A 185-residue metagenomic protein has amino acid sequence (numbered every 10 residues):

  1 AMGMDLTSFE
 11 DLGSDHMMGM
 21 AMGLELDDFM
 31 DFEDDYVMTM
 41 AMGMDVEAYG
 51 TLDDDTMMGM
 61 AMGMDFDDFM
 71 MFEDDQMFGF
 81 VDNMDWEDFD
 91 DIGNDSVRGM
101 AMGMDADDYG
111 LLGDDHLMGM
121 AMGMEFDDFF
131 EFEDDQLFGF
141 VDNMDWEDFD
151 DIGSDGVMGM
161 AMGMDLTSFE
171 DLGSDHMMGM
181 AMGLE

Functional and structural regions predicted by a protein language model:
A1-E185: General marker for long, soluble alpha-helical cores
